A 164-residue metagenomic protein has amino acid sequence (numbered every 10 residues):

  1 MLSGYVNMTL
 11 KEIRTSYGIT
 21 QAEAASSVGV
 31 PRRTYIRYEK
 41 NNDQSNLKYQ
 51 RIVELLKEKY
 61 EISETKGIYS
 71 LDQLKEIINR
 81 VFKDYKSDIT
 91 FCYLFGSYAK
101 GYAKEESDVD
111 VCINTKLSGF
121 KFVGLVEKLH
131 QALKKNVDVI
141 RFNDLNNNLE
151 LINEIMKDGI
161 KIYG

Functional and structural regions predicted by a protein language model:
M1-D88, K100-E105, T115-G164: Catalytic core of pol beta-like nucleotidyltransferases
F91, G96-Y98: Short helix-loop-helix/strand-helix junction enriched in hydrophobic and basic residues
Y93, D110-C112: Short, well-ordered beta-strand segments
